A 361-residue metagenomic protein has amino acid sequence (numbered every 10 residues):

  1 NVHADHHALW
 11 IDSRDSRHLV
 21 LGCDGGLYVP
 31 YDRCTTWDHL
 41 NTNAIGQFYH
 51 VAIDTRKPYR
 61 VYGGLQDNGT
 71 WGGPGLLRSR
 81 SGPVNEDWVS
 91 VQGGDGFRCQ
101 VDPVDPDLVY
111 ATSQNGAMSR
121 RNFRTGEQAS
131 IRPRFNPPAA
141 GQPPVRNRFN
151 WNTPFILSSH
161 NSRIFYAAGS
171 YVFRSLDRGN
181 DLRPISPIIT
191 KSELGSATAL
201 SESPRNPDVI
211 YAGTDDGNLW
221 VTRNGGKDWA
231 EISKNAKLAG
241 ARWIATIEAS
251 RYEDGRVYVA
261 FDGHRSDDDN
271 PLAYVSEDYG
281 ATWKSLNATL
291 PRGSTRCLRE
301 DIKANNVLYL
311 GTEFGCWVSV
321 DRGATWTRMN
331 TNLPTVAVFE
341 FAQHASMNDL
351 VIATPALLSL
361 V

Functional and structural regions predicted by a protein language model:
N1-V361: Beta-propeller blade termini and top-face loops
